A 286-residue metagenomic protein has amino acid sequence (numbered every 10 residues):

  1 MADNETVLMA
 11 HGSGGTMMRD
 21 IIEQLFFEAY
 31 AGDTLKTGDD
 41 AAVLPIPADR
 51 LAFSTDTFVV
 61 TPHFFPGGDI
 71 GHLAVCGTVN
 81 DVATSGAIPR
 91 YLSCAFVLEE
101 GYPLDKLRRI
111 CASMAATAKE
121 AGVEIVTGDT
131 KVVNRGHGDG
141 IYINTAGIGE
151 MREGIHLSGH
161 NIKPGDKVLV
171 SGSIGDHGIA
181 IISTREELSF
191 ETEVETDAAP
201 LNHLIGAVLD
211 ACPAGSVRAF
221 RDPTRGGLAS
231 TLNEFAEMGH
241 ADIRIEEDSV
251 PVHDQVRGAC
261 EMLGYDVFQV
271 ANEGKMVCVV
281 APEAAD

Functional and structural regions predicted by a protein language model:
M1-D286: Helix-biased detector of long, well-ordered alpha-helical tracts
